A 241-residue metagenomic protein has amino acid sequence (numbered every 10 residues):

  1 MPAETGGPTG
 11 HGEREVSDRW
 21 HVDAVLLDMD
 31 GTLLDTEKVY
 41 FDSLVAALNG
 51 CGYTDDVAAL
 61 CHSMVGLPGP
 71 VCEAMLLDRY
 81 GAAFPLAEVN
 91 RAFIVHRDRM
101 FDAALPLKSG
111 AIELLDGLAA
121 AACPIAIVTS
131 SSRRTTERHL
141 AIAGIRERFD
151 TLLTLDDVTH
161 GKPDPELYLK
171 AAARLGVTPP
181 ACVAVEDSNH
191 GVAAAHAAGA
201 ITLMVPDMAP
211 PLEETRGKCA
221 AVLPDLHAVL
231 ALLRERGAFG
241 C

Functional and structural regions predicted by a protein language model:
P2-D23, D116-A119, S132-C241: Asp-based, Mg2+/Mn2+-dependent phosphohydrolase catalytic module
R14-H62: Active-site neighborhood of HAD-like aspartate-dependent phosphohydrolases
H21, R99-I127, R133, E137: Short, acidic loop-to-helix structural element flanking the phosphoryl-transfer center in phosphate-processing enzymes
L33, L107, I125, H160 (+1 more regions): Conserved SAM-binding loop
Y40, L44, L48, P68-L76 (+2 more regions): Hydrophobic alpha-helical core bundles mediating ligand binding, dimerization, or RNAP-core interactions
A47-A87: Alpha-helical substrate-recognition element adjacent to the catalytic core
T54, P124, I201: Residue-level detector of anion-binding/catalytic polar loops
M75-E113: Metal-dependent phosphoesterase signature
